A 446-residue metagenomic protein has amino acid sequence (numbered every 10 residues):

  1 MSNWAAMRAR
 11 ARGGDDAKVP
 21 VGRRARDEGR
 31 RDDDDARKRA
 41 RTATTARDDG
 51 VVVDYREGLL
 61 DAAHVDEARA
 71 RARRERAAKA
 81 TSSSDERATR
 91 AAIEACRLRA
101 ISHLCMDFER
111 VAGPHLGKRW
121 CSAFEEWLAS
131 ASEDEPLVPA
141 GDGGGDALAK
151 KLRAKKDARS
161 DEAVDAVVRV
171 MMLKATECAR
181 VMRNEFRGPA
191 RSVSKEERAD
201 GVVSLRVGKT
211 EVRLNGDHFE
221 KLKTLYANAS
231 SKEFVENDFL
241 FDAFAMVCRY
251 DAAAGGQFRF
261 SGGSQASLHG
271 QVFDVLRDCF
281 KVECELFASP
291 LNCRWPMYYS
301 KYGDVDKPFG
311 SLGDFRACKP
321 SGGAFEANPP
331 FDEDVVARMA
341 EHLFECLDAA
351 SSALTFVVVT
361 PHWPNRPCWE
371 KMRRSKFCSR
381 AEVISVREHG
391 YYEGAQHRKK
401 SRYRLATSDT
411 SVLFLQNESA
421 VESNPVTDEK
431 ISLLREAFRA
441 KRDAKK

Functional and structural regions predicted by a protein language model:
S2-A327, F331-K446: Class I S-adenosyl-L-methionine
